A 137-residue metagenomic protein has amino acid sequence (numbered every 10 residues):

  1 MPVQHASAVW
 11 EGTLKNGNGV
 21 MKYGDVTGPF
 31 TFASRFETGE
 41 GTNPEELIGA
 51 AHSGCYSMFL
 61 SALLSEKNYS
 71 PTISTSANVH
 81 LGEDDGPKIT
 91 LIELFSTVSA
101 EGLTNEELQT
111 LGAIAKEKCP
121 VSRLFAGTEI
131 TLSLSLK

Functional and structural regions predicted by a protein language model:
M1-A50, S57-K137: Extended beta-strand/beta-hairpin segments
